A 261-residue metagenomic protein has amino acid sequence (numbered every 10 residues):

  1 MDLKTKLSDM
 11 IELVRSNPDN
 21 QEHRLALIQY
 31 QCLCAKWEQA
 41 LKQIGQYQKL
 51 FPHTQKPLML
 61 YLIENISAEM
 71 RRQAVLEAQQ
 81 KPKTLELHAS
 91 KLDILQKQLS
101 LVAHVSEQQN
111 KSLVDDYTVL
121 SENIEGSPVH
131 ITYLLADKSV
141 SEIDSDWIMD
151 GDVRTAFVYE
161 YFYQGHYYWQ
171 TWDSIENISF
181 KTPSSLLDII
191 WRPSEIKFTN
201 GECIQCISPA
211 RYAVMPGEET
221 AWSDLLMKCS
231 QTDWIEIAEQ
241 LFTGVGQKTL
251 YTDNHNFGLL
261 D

Functional and structural regions predicted by a protein language model:
M1-H104: Alpha-helical protein-protein interaction scaffolds
E22-H23, A156, Y167-D173, I189-W191: Short, well-structured alpha-helical interface segments that form or flank functional binding sites
L27, C32, V158-Y161, W169-W172 (+1 more regions): Long, contiguous hydrophobic alpha-helical segments, chiefly transmembrane helices and signal peptides
M59, L101, Y161, I196 (+1 more regions): Generic structural hydrophobic/aromatic packing signal, biased to beta-strands
A68-W169: Intrinsically disordered, low-complexity, charge-biased linker/tail regions
N123, I178-K181, T199: Short hydrophobic alpha-helical module
W169-P183: Phosphoinositide-dependent membrane-docking surfaces
S184-D261: Acidic, Ser/Thr- and proline-rich intrinsically disordered linker/docking segments of eukaryotic scaffolds
